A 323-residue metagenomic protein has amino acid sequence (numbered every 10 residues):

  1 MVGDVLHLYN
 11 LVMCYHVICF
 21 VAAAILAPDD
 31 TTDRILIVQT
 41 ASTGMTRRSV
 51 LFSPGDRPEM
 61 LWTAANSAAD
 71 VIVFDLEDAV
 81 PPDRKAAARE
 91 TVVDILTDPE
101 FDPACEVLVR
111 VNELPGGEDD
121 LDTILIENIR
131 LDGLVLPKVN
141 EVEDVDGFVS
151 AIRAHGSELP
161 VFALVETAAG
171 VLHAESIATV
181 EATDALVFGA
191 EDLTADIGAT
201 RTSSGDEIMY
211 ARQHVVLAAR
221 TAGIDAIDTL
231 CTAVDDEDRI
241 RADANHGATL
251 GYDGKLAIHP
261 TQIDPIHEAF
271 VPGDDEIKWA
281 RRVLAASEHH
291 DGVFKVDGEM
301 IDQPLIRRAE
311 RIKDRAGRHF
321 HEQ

Functional and structural regions predicted by a protein language model:
M1-R47, R311, R318-Q323: Haloarchaeal acidic low-complexity proteome signature biased toward cell-envelope/secretome components but also
L36-Q323: Expand to "…catalyze enediolate/carbanion chemistry for C-C bond making/breaking, isomerization, decarboxylation
